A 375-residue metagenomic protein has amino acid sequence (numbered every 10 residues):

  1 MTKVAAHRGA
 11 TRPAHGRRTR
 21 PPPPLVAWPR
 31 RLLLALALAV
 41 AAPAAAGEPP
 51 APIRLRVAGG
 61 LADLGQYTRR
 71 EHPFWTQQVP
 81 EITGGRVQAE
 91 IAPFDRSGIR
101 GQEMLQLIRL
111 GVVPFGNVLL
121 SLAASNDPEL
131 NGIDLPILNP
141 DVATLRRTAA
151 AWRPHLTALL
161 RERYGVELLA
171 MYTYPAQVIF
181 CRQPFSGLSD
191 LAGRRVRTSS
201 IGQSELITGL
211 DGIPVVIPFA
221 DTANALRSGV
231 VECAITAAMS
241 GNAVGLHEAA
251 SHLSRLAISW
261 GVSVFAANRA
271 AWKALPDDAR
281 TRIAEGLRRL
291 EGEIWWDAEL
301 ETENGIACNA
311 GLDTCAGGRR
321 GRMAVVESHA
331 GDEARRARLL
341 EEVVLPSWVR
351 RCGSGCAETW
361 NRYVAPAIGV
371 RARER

Functional and structural regions predicted by a protein language model:
M1-A27: N-terminal secretory signal peptides that target proteins for export/translocation
V26, R30, W75-T76, L156 (+1 more regions): Hydrophobic alpha-helical context, especially transmembrane and signal-peptide helices
P29, G65-Q66, A151, H155: Secondary-structure junction/capping motif
P29-A41: Bacterial N-terminal signal peptides
A41-G47: A short, compositionally biased domain-edge/stem linker segment
G47-A143, E162-R163, E167-R375: N-terminal secretory/targeting leader peptides
P140-T157: A gly/proline- and charged-residue-enriched helix-loop-helix capping module
